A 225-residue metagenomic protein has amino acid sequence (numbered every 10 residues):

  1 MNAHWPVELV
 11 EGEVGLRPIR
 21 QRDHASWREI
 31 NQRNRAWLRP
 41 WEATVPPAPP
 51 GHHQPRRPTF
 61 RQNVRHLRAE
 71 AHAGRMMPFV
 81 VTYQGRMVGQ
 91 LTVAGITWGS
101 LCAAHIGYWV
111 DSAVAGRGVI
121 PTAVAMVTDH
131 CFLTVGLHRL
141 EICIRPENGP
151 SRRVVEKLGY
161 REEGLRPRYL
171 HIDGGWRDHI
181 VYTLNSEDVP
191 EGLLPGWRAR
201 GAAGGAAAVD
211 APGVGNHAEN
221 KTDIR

Functional and structural regions predicted by a protein language model:
M1-A113, W176-R177, V181-R225: GNAT-family acyltransferases
F79, H130-F132, Y160: Conserved hydrophobic/aromatic "anchor" residues that stabilize well-ordered secondary structure elements
G85, G118, N148, G174: Conserved G/P- and acidic residue-centered "switch" motifs that form tight phosphate/ATP-binding loops in soluble
W109-V110, G116-H130, R152-K157: Conserved acetyl-CoA-binding loop-helix of GNAT-fold acetyltransferases
A115, I142-R152: Conserved beta-strand-loop-alpha-helix junction that forms the acyl-donor binding cleft
L133-C143: Conserved GNAT acetyl-CoA-binding A-motif
C143, R161-D178: Conserved catalytic-core motifs of GNAT/GCN5-like acyltransferases
